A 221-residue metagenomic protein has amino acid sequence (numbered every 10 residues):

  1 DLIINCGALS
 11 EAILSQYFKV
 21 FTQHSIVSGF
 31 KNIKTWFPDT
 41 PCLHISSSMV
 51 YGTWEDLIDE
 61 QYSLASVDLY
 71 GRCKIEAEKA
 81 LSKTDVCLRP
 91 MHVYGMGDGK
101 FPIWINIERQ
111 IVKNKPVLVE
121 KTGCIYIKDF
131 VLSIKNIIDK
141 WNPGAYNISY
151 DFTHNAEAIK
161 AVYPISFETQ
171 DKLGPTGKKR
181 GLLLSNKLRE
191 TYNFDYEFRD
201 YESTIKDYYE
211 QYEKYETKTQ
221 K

Functional and structural regions predicted by a protein language model:
D1-S25: NAD(P)H-binding glycine-rich loop region in Rossmannoid oxidoreductase-like domains and their noncatalytic homologs
L2-C6, H44-I45, N147: Rossmann-fold scaffold of SDR-type NAD(P)-dependent oxidoreductases
I13-F21, T53-I58, G99-K100: Conserved catalytic-core motifs of eukaryotic protein kinase domains, centered on the activation segment
Y17-N32, L64, D68, R72-I75 (+1 more regions): Glycine-rich NAD(P)-binding loop of the Rossmann-fold in SDR/ketoreductase-type enzymes
K31-A65: Conserved Rossmann-fold NAD(P)-dependent oxidoreductase catalytic core, especially the SDR/UDP-sugar
K79-K128: NAD(P)-dependent short-chain dehydrogenase/reductase
F130-K179, S185: Mid/C-terminal beta-alpha module of Rossmann-like enzyme folds, strongest in SDR-family dehydrogenases/epimerases
D195, R199-K221: Amphipathic terminal alpha-helices
